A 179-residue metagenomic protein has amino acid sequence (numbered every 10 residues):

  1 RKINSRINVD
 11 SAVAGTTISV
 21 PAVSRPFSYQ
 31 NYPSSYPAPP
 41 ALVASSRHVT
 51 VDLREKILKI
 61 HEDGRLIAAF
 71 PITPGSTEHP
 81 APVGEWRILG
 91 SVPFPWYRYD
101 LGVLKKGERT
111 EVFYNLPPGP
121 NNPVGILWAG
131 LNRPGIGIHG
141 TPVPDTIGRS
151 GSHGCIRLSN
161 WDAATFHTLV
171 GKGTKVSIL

Functional and structural regions predicted by a protein language model:
R1-S11, D63-A69, L169: LysM (lysin motif) carbohydrate-binding repeats in extracellular/periplasmic proteins that recognize
R1-Y36: Extracellular LysM carbohydrate-binding repeats and other cell-envelope/extracellular binding modules
V9, G102-L179: Exported/periplasmic cell-wall-interacting domains
V13-T17, V43-S46, L53-E55, I67-A69 (+6 more regions): Extracytoplasmic
P21, R54, H61-D63, L89-V92 (+3 more regions): Active-site-proximal beta-strand/loop segments in catalytic clefts of secreted hydrolases
A22-S24, S35-E78: A structural motif detector for short, solvent-exposed N-terminal "entry" segments of globular domains
R25-Y29, S34-P37, A44, I67-A68 (+4 more regions): Extracytoplasmic and endomembrane cell-envelope/extracellular-matrix remodeling and assembly machinery
K56-L58, L66-I67, S76-H79, V92-W96 (+3 more regions): Solvent-exposed loop/turn segments at secondary-structure junctions within structured extracellular/periplasmic domains
